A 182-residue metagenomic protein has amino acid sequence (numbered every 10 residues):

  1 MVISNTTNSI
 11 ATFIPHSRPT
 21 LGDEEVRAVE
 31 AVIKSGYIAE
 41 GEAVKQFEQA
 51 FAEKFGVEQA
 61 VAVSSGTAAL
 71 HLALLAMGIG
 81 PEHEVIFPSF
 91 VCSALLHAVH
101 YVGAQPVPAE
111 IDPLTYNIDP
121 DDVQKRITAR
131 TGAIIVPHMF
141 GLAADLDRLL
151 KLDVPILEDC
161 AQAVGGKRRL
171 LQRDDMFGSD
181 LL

Functional and structural regions predicted by a protein language model:
M1-Y37, E42: N-terminal "arm"/small-domain region of PLP-dependent enzymes with the aminotransferase-like
L21, A39, V91, L114-T115 (+1 more regions): Glycine-/small-residue-rich active-site loops that bind phosphorylated ligands and cofactors
D23, R27, A31-K34, E42-G56 (+2 more regions): Replace "anionic and nucleotidyl ligands
V29, F51, A69, V85 (+5 more regions): Generic structural signal for small/hydrophobic residues in well-ordered secondary structure, especially within
Y37-E84, L95-V102, V107-E110: Phosphate-binding glycine-rich loop
A69, V91, D119: Conserved SAM-binding loop
H83, S89-V91, E110, C160 (+1 more regions): Nucleotide-sugar donor-binding loop of glycosyltransferases
D112-L181: Active-site phosphate-binding strand-loop segment of PLP-dependent enzymes
